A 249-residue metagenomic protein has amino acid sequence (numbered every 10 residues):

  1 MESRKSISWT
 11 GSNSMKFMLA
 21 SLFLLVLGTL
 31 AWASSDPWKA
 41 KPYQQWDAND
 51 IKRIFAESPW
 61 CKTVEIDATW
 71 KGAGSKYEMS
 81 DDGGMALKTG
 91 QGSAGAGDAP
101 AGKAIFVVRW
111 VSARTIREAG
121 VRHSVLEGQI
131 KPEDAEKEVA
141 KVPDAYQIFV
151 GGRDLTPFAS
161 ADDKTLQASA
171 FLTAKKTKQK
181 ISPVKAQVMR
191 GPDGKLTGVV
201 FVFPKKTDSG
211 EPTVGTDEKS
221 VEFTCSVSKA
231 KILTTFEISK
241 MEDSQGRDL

Functional and structural regions predicted by a protein language model:
M1-K16: N-terminal secretory signal peptides that target proteins for export/translocation
I7-T10, F23, K41-Q44: Generic secretory/membrane-interface signal
A20-T29: Bacterial N-terminal signal peptides
S34-L249: PEST-like low-complexity, intrinsically disordered acidic/proline/serine-rich tracts that flank trafficking/processing
